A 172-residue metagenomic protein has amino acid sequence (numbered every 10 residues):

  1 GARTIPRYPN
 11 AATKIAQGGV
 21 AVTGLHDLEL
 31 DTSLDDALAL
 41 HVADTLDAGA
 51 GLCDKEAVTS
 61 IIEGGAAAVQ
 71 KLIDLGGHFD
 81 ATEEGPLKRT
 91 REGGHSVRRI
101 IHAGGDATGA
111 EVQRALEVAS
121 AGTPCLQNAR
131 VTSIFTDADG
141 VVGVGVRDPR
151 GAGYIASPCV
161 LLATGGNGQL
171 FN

Functional and structural regions predicted by a protein language model:
A2-V141, R147-D148, Q169: Conserved N-terminal/central alpha/beta ligand/cofactor-binding core
G143-V144, V160: Generic alpha-helical hydrophobic packing signal
D148-C159: Core beta-strand elements of the Rossmann-like FAD/NAD(P) dinucleotide-binding domain in flavoenzyme oxidoreductases
C159-N172: Glycine-rich loop(s) and the adjacent beta-strand/alpha-helix scaffold that form part
